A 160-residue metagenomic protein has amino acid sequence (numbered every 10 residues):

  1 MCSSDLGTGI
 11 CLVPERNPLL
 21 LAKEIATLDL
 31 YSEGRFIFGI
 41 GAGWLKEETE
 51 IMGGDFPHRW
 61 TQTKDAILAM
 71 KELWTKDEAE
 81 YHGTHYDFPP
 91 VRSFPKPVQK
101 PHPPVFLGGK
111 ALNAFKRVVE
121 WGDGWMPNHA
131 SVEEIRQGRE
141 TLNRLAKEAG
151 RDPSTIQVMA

Functional and structural regions predicted by a protein language model:
M1-A160: Active-site-adjacent structural elements that line small-molecule/cofactor binding pockets in enzymes
